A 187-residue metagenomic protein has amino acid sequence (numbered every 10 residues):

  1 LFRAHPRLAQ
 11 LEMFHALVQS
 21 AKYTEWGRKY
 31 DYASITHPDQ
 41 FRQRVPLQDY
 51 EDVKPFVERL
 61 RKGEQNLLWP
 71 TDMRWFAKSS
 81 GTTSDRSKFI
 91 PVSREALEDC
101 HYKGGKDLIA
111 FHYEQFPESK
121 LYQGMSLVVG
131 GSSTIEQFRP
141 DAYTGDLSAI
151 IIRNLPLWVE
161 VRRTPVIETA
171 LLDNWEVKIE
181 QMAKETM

Functional and structural regions predicted by a protein language model:
L1-K78, S84-M187: Nucleotide 5′-phosphate-binding alpha/beta core
